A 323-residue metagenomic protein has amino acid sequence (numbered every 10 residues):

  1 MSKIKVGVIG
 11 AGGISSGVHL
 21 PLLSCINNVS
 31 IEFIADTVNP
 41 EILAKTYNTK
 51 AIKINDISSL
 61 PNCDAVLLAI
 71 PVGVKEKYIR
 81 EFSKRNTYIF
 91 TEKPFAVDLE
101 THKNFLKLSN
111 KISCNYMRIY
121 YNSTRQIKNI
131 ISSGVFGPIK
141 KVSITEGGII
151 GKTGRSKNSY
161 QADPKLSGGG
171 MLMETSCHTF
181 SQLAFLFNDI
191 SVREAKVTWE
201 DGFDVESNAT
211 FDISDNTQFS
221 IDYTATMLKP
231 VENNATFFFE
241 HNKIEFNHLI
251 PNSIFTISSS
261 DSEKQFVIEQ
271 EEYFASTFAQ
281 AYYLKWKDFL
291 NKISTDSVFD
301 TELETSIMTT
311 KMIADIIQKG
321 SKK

Functional and structural regions predicted by a protein language model:
M1-N48, K322-K323: N-terminal Rossmann-like dinucleotide-binding module
K3, I9, A65-I70, K111 (+4 more regions): C-terminal helix-rich "cap/oligomerization" subdomain common to oxidoreductases
I31-T37, V66-L68, F246: Short, hydrophobic beta-strand segments that form beta-sheet elements in well-ordered domains
K50-C63: Short acidic low-complexity segments
D64-V72, E76-I119: Beta-strand-loop-alpha-helix segment that lines the small-molecule cofactor/substrate pocket of alpha/beta enzymes
A96-K152: A contiguous active-site-proximal alpha/beta segment in oxidoreductase catalytic domains
R155-P230, E304-M308: Rossmann-like dinucleotide-binding domain that binds NAD(P)(H)
W199-D204, S214-L284: NAD(P)-dinucleotide binding in Rossmann-like oxidoreductases
